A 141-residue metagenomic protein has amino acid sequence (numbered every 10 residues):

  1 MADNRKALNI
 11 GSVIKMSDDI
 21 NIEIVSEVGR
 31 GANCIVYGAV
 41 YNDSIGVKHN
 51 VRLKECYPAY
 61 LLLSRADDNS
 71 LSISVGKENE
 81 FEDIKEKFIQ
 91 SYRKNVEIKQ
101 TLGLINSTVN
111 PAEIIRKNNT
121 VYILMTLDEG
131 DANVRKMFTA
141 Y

Functional and structural regions predicted by a protein language model:
M1-D19, E23-S26: Juxta-kinase regulatory segment immediately upstream of eukaryotic protein kinase catalytic domains
V25-A32, V36: Protein kinase glycine-rich loop
S26, R93-Q100: Conserved alphaC helix of the protein kinase catalytic domain
Y41-K94: ATP-binding glycine-rich loop module of kinase domains
N50-R52, T108, L124: Short hydrophobic-acidic sequence motifs that mark active-site Asp/Glu residues
L102-V121: Short beta-strand micro-motifs within the conserved protein kinase catalytic domain, predominantly in the N-lobe
K117-T126, V134-R135: A conserved loop-to-beta-strand element in the N-lobe of protein kinase catalytic cores that borders the ATP-binding
N133-Y141: AlphaC helix of the protein kinase catalytic domain
